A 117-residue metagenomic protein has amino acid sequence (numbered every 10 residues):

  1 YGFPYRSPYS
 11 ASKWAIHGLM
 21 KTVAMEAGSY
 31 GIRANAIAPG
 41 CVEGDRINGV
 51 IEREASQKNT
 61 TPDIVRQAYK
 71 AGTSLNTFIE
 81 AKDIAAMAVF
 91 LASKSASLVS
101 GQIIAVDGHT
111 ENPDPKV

Functional and structural regions predicted by a protein language model:
Y1, A88, S100-V117: Short C-terminal tail/terminal secondary-structure segment of NAD(P)H-dependent dehydrogenase/reductase domains
Y1-S7, S29-Y30, N76, K94: Active-site loop immediately N-terminal to the catalytic Tyr-X3-Lys motif of short-chain dehydrogenase/reductase
S12, M20: Active-site helix of classical SDR
H17, P39-R53, Q57: Short, flexible catalytic-loop segment of classical short-chain dehydrogenase/reductase
G28, R33, V99-G101: Short, small/polar-rich loop/turn modules that mediate ligand/substrate recognition or access, typified
R33-E43, A92, A105-D107: Conserved SDR Rossmann-fold cofactor-binding beta-strand/turn motif
V50-T73: A short C-terminal helix-loop "cap" of Rossmann-like NAD(P)-dependent dehydrogenase/epimerase domains
T60-P62, T73-I84, S95: A conserved structural motif in NAD(P)-dependent oxidoreductases
